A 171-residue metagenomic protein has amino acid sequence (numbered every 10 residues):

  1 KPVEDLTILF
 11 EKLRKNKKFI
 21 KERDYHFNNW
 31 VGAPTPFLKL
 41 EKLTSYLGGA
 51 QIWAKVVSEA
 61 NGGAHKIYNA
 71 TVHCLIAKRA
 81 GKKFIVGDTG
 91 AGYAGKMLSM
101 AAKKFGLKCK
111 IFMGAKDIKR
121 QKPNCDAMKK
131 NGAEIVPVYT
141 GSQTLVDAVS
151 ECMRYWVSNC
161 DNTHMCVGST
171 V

Functional and structural regions predicted by a protein language model:
K1-V171: PLP-dependent amino-acid enzyme catalytic core
